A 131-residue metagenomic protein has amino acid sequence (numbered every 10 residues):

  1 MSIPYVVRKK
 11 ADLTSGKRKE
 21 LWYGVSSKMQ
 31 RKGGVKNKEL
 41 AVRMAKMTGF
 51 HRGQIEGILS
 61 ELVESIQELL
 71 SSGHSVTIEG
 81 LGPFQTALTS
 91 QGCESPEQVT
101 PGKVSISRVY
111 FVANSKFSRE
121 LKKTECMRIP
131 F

Functional and structural regions predicted by a protein language model:
M1-G57, E61-F131: Strongly charged
